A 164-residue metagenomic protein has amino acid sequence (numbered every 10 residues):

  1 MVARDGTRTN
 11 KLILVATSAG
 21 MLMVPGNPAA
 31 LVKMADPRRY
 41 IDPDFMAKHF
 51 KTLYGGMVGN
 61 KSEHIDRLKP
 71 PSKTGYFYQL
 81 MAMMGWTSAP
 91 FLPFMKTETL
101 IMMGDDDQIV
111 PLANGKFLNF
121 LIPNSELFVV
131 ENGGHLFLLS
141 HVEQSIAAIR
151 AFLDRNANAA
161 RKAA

Functional and structural regions predicted by a protein language model:
A3, T9-Y40: Flexible "cap/lid" loop of the alpha/beta hydrolase fold
P43-F91: Conserved alpha/beta-hydrolase catalytic His-Asp/Glu region
P71, V110, S140-H141: Residue-level signal for the nucleotide or nucleotide-sugar donor/cofactor binding architecture
M95, I101-M103, D107: Short beta-strand/loop motif that positions the catalytic acidic residue of the alpha/beta-hydrolase fold
K96-T97, N124: Active-site acidic short loop of glycosyltransferases
Q108-N114: Conserved alpha/beta-hydrolase "acid-adjacent" motif
S125-A164: Catalytic active-site module of serine/aspartate enzymes centered on a nucleophile-bearing elbow/loop
